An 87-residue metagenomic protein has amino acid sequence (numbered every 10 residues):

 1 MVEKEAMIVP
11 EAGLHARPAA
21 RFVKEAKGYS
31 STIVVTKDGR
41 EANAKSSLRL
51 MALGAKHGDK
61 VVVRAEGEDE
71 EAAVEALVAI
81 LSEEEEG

Functional and structural regions predicted by a protein language model:
M1, S30, G39, E84-E85: A composition-driven signal for long, intrinsically disordered, charge-rich low-complexity tracts
M1-P10: Short amphipathic
V9-H57: Compact, glycine-rich, soluble single-domain proteins
A52-G87: C-terminal structural segments of small proteins and small subunits
